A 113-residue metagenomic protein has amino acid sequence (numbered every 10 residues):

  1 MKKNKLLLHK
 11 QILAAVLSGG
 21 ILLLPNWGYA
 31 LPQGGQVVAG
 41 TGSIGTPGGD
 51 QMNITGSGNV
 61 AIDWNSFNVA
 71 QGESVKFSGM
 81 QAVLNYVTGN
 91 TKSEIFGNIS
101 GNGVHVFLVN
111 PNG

Functional and structural regions predicted by a protein language model:
K2-H9, G19-G113: Solvent-exposed adhesion/ligand-recognition segments of exported proteins
I12: Short linear clamp-binding motif
